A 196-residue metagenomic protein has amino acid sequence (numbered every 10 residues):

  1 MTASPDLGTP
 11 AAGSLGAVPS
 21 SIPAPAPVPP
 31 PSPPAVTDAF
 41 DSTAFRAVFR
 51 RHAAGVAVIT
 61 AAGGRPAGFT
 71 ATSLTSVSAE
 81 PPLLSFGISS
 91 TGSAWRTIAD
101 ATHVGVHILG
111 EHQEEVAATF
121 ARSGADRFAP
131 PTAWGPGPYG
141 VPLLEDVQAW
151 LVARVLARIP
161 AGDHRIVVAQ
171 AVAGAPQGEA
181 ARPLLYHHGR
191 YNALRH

Functional and structural regions predicted by a protein language model:
T2-H196: Basic, polyanion-binding surface patches
